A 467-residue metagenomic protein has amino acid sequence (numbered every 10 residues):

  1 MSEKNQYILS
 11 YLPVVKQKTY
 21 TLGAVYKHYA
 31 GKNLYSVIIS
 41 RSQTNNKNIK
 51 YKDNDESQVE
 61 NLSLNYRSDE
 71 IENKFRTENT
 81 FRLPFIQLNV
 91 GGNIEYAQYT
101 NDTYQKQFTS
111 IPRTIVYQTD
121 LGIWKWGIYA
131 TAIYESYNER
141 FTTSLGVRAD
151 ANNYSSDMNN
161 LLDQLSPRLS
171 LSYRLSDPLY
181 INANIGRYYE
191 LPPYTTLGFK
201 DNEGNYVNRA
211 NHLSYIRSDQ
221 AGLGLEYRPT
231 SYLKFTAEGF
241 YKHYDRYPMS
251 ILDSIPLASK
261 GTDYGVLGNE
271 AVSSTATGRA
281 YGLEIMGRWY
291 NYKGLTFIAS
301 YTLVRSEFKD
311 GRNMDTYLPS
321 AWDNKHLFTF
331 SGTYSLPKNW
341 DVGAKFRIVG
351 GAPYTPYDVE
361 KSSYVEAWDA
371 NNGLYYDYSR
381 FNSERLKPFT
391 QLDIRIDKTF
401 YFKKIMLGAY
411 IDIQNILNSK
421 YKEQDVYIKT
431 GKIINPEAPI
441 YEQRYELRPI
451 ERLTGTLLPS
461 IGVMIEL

Functional and structural regions predicted by a protein language model:
M1, V37-Q43, V90-Y96, L145-A151 (+6 more regions): Transmembrane beta-barrel strands of outer-membrane/channel proteins
E3-K4, N45-K47, T100-Q107, D177-A221 (+4 more regions): Surface-exposed extracellular loop regions of Gram-negative outer-membrane beta-barrel proteins, predominantly
V15-M158, R174, L233-T236, N291 (+1 more regions): Face-selective signature of the C-terminal outer-membrane beta-barrel domain
A30-G31, R82-I86, S136-E139, R174-P178 (+9 more regions): Outer-membrane beta-barrel channels and translocator barrels
S63-S68, E72-E78, V116-Y129, A210 (+4 more regions): Outer membrane beta-barrel strand-and-loop segments of large Gram-negative receptors, especially TonB-dependent
F85, N89, N93, V116-D245 (+3 more regions): Structural signature of Gram-negative outer-membrane beta-barrels, strongest in the C-terminal barrel of TonB-dependent
E135-F141, Y241-H243, Y264-P356: Gram-negative outer-membrane beta-barrel transporters
D245, I348-N371, K387-Q391, K398-L467: C-terminal beta-signal and adjacent terminal beta-strands/loops of Gram-negative outer-membrane beta-barrel proteins
